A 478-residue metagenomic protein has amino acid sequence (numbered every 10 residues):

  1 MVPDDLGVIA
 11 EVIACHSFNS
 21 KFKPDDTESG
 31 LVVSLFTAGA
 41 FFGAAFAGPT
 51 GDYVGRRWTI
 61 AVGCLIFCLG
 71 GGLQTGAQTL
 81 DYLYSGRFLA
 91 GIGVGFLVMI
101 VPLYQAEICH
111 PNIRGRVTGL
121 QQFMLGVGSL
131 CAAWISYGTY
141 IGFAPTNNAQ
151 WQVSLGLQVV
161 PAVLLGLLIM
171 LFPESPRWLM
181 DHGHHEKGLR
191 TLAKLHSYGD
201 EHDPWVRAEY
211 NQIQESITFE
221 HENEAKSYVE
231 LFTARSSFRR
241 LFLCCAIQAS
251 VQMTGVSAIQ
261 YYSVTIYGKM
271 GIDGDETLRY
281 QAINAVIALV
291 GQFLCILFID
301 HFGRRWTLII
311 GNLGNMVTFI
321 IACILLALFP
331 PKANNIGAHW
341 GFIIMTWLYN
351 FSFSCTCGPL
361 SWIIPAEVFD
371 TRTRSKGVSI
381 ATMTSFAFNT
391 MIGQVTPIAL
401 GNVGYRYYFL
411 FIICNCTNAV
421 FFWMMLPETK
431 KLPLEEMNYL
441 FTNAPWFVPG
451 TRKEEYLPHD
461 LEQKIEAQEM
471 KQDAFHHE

Functional and structural regions predicted by a protein language model:
M1-D200, N211, E215-E478: Alpha-helical transmembrane bundle of multi-pass membrane proteins
